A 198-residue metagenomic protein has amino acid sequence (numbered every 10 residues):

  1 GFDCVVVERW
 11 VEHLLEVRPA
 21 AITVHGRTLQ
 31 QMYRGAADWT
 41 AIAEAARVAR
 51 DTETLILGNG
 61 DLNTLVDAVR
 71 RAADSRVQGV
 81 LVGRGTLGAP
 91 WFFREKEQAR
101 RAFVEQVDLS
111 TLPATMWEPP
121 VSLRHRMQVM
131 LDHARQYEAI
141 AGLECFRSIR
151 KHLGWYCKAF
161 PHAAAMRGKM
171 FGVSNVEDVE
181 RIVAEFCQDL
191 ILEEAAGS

Functional and structural regions predicted by a protein language model:
G1-D3, T28-G35: Short, small-residue-enriched loops and turns at beta-alpha junctions that line or gate enzyme active sites
C4-A21, Y33, T40, E44-G58 (+1 more regions): Alpha/beta catalytic cores of nucleotide-metabolism and tRNA/nucleoside-modifying enzymes
T23-R27: Short beta-strands and strand-loop turn motifs
